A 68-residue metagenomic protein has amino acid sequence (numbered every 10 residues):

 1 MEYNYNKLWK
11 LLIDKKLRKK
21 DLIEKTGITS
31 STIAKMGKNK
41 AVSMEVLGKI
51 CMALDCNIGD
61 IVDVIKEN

Functional and structural regions predicted by a protein language model:
M1-K20: A short, Lys/Arg-rich alpha-helix, primarily the initiator
L12, I23, C51: The alpha-helix within a helix-turn-helix
I13, G27, K38, K66: Residue-level detection of the helix-turn-helix DNA-binding "recognition helix"
E24, K35, D63: Phosphate-coordinating loops and pocket residues in cytosolic domains that bind phosphorylated ligands
I28-V42: Recognition helix of helix-turn-helix/homeodomain-like DNA-binding domains that insert into the DNA major groove
T32, V46, D60: Residues in the helix-turn-helix
K49-C51, I61-V62: Hydrophobic micro-packing sites on short alpha-helices
